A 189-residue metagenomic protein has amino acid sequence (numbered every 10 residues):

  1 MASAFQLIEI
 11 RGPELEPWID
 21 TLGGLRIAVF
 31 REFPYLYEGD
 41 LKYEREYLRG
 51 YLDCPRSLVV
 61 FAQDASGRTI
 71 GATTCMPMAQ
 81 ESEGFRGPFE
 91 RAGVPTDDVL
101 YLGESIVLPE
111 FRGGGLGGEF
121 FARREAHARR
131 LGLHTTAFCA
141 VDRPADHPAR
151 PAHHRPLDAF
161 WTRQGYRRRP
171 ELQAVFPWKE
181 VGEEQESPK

Functional and structural regions predicted by a protein language model:
M1-G24, A28: Conserved N-terminal entry element of GNAT/NAT acetyltransferase domains
G23-G39: Helix-loop element at the rim of GNAT/NAT acetyltransferase active sites that forms part of the acceptor-substrate
L36-A65, T69, T74: Active-site rim helix/loop that mediates acceptor-substrate recognition in acyltransferases
A72-S105, P148-A149, H154, L172-S187: Conserved acyl-donor/pantetheine-binding loop and adjacent beta-alpha core of acyl/acetyltransferases and related
L102, T136-C139: Conserved hydrophobic beta-strand within the GNAT/NAT acetyltransferase core sheet that lines the active-site cleft
E104-V107, G113-R130: Conserved acetyl-CoA-binding loop-helix of GNAT-fold acetyltransferases
F121-A137, E180-K189: C-terminal/domain-terminus segments
R129-T135, D142-E171: Conserved active-site alpha-helix within GNAT-family acetyltransferase domains
